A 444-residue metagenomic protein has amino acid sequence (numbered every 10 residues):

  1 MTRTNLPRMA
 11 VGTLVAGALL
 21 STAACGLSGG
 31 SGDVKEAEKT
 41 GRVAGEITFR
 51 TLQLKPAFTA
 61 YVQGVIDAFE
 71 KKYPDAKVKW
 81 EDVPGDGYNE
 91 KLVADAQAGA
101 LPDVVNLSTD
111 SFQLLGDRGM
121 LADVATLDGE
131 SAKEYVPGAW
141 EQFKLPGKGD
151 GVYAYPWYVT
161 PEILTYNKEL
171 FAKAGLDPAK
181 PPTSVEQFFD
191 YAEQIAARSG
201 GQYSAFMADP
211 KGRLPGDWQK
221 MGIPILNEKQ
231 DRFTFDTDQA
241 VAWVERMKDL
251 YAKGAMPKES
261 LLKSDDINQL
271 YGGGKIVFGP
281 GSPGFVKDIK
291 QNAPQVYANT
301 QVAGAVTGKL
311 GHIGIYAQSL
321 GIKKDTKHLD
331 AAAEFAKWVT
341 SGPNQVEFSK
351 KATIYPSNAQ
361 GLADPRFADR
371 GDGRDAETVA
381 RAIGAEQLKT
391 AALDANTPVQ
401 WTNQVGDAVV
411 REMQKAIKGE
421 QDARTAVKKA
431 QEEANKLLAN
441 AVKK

Functional and structural regions predicted by a protein language model:
M1-T48, K71, T425, N435-K444: Short, low-complexity disordered leader/linker segments with a strong preference for bacterial N-terminal type II
G41-P56, A76-E81, D103-V104, Y153 (+1 more regions): Short, well-ordered beta-strand elements
D67, A174, E245, A252-M256 (+2 more regions): Extracytoplasmic/periplasmic substrate-recognition and gating elements
A68-P137, K173-G175, K180, L270 (+2 more regions): Extracytoplasmic "Venus flytrap"/periplasmic binding protein-like
K71, D75, P146-G212, L226-L261 (+3 more regions): Helix-loop-helix "hinge/cap" segment bordering the ligand-binding cleft or interdomain interface
T109-P161, D217-W218, Q301: Hinge/lid segment of periplasmic solute-binding proteins
A125-G138, P181-T183, R198, Y203-A205 (+4 more regions): Short, solvent-exposed loop/beta-turn-alpha elements that line the ligand-binding surface or hinge of extracytoplasmic
T378-A430: C-terminal capping/gating helix-and-loop segments adjacent to ligand/active sites or protein-protein/ligand interfaces
